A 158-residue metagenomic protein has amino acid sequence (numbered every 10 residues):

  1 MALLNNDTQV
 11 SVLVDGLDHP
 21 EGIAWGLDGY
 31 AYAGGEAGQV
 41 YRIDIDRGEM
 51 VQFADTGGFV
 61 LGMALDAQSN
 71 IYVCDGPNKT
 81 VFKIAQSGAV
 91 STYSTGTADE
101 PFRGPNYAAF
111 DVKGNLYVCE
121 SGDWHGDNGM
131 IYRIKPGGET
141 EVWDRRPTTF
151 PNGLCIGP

Functional and structural regions predicted by a protein language model:
M1-P158: Sequence-structural signature of mature extracellular/luminal beta-sheet repeat domains, prominently beta-propellers
